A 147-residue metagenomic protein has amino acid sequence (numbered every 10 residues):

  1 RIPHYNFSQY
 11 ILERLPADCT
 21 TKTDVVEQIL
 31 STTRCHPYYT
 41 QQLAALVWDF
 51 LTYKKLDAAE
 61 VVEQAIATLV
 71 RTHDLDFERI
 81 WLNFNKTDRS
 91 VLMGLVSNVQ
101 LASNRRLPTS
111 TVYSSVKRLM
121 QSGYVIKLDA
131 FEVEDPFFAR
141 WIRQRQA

Functional and structural regions predicted by a protein language model:
R1-V25: Conserved small helical "lid"/interfacial subdomain of P-loop NTPases
I2-H4, V47, F138: Conserved nucleotide-binding/hydrolysis micro-motifs of P-loop NTPases
C19-T23, T33-C35, Y39-S110: Winged-helix-like regulatory helical subdomains adjacent to P-loop NTPase cores
Q28-T32: Membrane-interface alpha helices of multi-pass inner-membrane proteins
R106-S122, I126-L128, E132: Short amphipathic alpha-helical interaction segments
F138-A147: Short, amphipathic alpha-helical interaction segments positioned at domain boundaries
